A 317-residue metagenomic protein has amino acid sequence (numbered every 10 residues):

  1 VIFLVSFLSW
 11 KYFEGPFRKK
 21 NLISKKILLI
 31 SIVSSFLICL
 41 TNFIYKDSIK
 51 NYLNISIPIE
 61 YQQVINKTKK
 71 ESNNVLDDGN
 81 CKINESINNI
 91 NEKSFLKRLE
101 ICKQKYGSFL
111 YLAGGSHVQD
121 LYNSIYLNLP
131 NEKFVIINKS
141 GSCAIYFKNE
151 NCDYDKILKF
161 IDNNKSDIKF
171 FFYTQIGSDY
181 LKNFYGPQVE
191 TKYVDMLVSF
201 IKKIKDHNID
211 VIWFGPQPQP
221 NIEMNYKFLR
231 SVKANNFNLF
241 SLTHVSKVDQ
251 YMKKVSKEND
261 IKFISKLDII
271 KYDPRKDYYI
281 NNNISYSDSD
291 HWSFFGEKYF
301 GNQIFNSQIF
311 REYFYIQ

Functional and structural regions predicted by a protein language model:
V1-F7, K11, G15-Q317: Extracellular/periplasmic envelope-modification machinery, especially enzymes that add or remove acyl/ester groups on
